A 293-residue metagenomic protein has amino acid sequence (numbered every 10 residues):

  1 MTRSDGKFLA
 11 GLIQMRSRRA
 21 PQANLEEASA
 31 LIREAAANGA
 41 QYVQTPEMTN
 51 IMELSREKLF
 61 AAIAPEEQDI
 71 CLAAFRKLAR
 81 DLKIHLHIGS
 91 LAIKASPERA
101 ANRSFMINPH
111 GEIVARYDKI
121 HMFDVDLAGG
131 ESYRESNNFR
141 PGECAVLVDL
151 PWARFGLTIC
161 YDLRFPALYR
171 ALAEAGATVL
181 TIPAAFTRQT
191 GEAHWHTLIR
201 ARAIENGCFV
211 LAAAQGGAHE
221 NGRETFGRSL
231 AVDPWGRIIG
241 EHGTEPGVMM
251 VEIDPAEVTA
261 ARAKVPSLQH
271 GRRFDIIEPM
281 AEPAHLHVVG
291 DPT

Functional and structural regions predicted by a protein language model:
M1-K7, Q22, L286-T293: Basic/polar N-terminal segments that are highly enriched at the extreme N-terminus, encompassing both cleavable
T2-A10, L147-G156, V179: Beta-strand-turn-beta hairpins that frame and shape the catalytic cleft of phosphate-ester-processing enzymes
Q14-R19: Short polar catalytic/cofactor-binding loops
P21-Q22, S29-H110, V114-D118, D124-V125 (+1 more regions): Cys-nucleophile CN-hydrolase/nitrilase-fold catalytic domain and related Cys-dependent amidase chemistry that acts on
E66-H87, R154, C160-M249: CN hydrolase (nitrilase-like) catalytic-core segments centered on the catalytic cysteine and neighboring Lys/Glu
I88-S90, R103-M106, V146-V148, S229-A231 (+1 more regions): Short beta-strand scaffold segments in enzyme catalytic cores
A95-A175, R188-T197, A201, K264-S267: Active-site catalytic loop in hydrolytic enzyme cores
A214-T293: C-terminal beta-strand edge segments of enzyme domains
